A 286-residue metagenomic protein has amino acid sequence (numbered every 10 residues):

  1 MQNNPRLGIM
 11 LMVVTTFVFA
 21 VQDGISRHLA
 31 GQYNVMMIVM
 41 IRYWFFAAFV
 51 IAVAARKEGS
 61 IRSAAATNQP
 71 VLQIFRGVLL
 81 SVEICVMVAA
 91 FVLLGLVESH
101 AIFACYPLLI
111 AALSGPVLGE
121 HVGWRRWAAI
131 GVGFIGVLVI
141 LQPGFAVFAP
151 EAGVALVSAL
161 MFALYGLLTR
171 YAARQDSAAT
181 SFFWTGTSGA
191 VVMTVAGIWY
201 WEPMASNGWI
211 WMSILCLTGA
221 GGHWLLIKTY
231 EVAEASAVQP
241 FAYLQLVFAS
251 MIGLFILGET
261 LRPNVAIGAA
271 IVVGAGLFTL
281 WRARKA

Functional and structural regions predicted by a protein language model:
M1-F17, A48-F75, T187-I214, W224-E234 (+1 more regions): Membrane-interface interhelical linkers
N3-G8, M40, A65-Q69, V137 (+3 more regions): Juxtamembrane helix-entry segments on the extracytoplasmic side of multipass membrane proteins
P5, I9-M12, T67-R76, V122-F134 (+3 more regions): Cytoplasmic-side transmembrane-helix entry/capping segments in multi-pass membrane proteins
F17-V21, I25, I74-V92, L156-L168 (+3 more regions): Hydrophobic alpha-helical transmembrane segments of multi-pass membrane transport proteins, especially secondary
R27, V35-M36, V50, G144-M204: Transmembrane alpha-helical segments that form core, pore/gating elements of small-molecule transporters/exporters
I41, A101-C105, A172-T185, H223-L254: Helix-helix packing/entry segments at the starts of transmembrane helices
A89, P107-A128, V247-A266: C-terminal transmembrane-helix exit sites in multi-pass transporters
R125-Q142, N264-A283: Hydrophobic transmembrane alpha-helices of multi-pass small-molecule transport proteins
